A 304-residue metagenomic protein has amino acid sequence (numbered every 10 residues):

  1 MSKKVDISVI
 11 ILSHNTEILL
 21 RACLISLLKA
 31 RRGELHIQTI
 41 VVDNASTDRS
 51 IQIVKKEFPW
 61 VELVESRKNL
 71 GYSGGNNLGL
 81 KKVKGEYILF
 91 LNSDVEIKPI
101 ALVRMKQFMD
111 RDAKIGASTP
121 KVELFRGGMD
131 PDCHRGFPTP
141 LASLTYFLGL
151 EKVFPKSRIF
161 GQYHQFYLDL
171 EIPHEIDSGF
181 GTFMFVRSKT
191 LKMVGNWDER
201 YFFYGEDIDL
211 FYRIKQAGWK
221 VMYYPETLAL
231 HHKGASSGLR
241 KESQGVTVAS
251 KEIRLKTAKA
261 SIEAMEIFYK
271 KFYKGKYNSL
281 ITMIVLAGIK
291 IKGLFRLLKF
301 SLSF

Functional and structural regions predicted by a protein language model:
M1-K29: N-proximal low-complexity "stem/linker" segments adjacent to membrane-targeting elements
S26, D43-I51, K68: A conserved acidic beta->alpha catalytic loop
E65-V83, S93, R104: Glycine-rich, basic loop-to-helix element that forms the pyrophosphate-binding segment of sugar-nucleotide handling
I88: Short aromatic/hydrophobic "clamp" motif used to bind/position activated sugar donors
E96-H134: Conserved donor NDP-sugar-binding/catalytic core segment of glycosyltransferases
F137-I176: Short, flexible, basic/aromatic active-site loop/helix in glycosyltransferases
D169-N196, R200-L230: A short, conserved alpha-helix in the catalytic core of glycosyltransferases
Y212-L302: Active-site-adjacent helix/loop segment of glycosyltransferases that harbors family-specific signature motifs
